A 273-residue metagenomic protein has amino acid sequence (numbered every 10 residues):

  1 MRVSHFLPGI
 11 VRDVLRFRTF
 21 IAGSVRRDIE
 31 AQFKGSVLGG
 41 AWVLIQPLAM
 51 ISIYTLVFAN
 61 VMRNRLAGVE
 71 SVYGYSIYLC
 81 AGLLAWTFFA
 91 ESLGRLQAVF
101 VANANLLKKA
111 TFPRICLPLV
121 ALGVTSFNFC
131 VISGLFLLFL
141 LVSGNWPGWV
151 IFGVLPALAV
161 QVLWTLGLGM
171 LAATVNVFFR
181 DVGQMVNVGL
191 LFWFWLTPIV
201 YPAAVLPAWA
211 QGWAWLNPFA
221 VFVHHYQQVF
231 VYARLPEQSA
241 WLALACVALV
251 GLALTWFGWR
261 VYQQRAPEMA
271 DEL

Functional and structural regions predicted by a protein language model:
M1-L273: Hydrophobic transmembrane alpha-helices and immediately adjacent juxtamembrane helices of multi-pass inner-membrane
